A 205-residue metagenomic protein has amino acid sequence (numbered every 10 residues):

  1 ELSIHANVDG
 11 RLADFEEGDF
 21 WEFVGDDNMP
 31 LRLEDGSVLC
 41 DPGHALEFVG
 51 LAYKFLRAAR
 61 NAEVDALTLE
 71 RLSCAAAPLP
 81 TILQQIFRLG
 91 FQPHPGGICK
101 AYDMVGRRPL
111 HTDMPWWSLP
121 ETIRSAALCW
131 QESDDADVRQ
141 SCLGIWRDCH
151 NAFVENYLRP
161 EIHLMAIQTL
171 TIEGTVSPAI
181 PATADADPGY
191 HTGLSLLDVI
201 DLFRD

Functional and structural regions predicted by a protein language model:
E1-D205: Glycan-recognition and catalytic cores of secretory/periplasmic carbohydrate-active enzymes
